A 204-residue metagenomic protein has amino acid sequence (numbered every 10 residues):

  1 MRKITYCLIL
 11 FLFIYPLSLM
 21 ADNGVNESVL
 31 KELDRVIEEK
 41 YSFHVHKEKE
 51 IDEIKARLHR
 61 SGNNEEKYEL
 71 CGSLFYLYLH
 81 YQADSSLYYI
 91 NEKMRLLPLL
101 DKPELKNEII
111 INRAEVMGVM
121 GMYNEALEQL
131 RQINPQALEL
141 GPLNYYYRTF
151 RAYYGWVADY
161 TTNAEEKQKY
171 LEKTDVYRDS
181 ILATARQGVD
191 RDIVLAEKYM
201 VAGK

Functional and structural regions predicted by a protein language model:
M1-Y6: Positively charged n-region of N-terminal signal peptides that target proteins for export
C7-P16: Bacterial N-terminal signal peptides
M20-K204: A "functional boundary" signal
